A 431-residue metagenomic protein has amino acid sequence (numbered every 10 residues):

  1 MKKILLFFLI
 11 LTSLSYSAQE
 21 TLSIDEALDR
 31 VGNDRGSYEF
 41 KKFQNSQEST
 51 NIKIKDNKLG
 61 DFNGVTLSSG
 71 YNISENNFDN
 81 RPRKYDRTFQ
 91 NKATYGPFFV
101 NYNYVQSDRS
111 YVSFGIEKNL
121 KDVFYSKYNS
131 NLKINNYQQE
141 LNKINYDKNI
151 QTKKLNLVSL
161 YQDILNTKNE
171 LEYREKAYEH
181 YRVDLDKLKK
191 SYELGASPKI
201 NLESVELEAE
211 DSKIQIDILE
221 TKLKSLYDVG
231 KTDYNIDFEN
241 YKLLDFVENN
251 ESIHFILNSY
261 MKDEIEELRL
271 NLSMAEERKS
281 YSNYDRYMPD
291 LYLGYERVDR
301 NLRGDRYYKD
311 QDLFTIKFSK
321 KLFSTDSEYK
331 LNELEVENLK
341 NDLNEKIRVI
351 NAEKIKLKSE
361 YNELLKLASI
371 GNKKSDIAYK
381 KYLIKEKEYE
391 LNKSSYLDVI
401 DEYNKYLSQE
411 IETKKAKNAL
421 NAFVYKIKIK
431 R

Functional and structural regions predicted by a protein language model:
I4-T12: Sec-dependent N-terminal signal peptides
Y16-K84, Y128-S130, N136, I150 (+5 more regions): Bacterial Sec-pathway N-terminal export signals of envelope proteins
G32-E39, N51-G64, N76-R81, Q90-S110 (+6 more regions): A glycine-/polar-enriched beta->alpha junction
L67-I73, V100-Y104, L293-D299: Transmembrane beta-barrel strands of outer-membrane/channel proteins
Y146-D147, K154-S159, D163-I218, K366-R431: Charged, solvent-exposed structural "stalk/scaffold" segments of large extracytoplasmic/peripheral assemblies
S225-F238, D285, A419-R431: Long amphipathic alpha-helical coiled-coil segments
T325, L334, N338-I370: C-terminal structural cap/anchor segments
